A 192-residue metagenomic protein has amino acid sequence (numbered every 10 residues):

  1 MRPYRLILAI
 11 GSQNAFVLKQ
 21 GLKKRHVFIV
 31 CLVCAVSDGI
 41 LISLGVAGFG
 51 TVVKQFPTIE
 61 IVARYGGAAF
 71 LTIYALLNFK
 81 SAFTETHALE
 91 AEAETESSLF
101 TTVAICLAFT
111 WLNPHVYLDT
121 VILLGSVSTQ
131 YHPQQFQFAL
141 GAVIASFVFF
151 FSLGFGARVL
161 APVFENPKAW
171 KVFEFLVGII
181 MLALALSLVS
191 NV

Functional and structural regions predicted by a protein language model:
M1-I61, V121-Q137: Juxtamembrane transmembrane-helix termini in multi-pass membrane transport proteins
L8, L99-T120: Selected transmembrane alpha-helices and immediately adjacent juxtamembrane segments of polytopic inner-membrane
F28-I29, E96, F100-A108, F136-Q137: Alpha-helical membrane-protein architecture signal
S37-F49, L71-Y74, Y117, L123 (+1 more regions): Alpha-helical transmembrane segments and their lipid-water interface positions in multi-pass membrane proteins
L44-V46, A108-Y117, I179-V192: Hydrophobic alpha-helical transmembrane segments in multi-pass integral membrane proteins
F56-T86, S146-L153, E165-V192: Selective transmembrane alpha-helices of multi-pass membrane proteins
T84-T101: Flexible interhelical linker loops that connect adjacent transmembrane helices in multi-pass membrane transporters
